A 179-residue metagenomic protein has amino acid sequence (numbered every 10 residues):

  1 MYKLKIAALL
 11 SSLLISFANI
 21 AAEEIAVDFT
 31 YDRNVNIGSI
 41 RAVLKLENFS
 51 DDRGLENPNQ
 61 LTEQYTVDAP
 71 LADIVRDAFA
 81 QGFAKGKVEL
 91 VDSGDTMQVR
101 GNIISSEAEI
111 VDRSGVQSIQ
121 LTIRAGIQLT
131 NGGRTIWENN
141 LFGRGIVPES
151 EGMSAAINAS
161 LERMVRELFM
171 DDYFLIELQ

Functional and structural regions predicted by a protein language model:
M1-A8: Bacterial N-terminal signal peptides that target proteins for export
A8-S16: Bacterial N-terminal signal peptides
F17-D73, D77, F142, Y173-Q179: A structural "domain/chain start" motif
I20-G38, K85-K87, G133-N140, R144-Q179: C-terminal/domain-edge helix-coil "capping" segments
A22-F29, G86-I136, G145-E151: Surface-exposed short loop/turn segments
A72, R76, A80, N158-V165: Extracytoplasmic/secreted envelope proteins and their assembly/folding machinery, especially bacterial periplasmic
A78-V88: Glycine-rich portal/gate segments that line the openings of hydrophobic small-molecule binding cavities
